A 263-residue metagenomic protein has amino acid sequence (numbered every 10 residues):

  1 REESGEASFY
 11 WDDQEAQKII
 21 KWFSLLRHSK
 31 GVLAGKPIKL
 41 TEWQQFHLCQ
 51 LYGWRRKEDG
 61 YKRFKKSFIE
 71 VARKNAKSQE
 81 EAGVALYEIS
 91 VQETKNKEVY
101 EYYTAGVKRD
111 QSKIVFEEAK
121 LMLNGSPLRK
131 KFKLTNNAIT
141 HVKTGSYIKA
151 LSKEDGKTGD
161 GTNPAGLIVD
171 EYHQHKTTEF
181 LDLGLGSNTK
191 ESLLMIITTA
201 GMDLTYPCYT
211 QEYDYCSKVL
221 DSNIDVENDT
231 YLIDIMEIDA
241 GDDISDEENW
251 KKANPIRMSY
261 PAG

Functional and structural regions predicted by a protein language model:
R1-G263: Phosphate/NTP-binding elements of NTP-utilizing enzymes
